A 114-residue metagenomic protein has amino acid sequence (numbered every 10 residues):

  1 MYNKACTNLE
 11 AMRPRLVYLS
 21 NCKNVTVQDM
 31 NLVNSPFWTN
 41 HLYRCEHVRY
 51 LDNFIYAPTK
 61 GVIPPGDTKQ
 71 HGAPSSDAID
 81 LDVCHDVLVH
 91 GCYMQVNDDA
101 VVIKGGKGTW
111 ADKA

Functional and structural regions predicted by a protein language model:
M1-A114: Extracellular/periplasmic carbohydrate-active domains that bind, remodel, or depolymerize complex polysaccharides
